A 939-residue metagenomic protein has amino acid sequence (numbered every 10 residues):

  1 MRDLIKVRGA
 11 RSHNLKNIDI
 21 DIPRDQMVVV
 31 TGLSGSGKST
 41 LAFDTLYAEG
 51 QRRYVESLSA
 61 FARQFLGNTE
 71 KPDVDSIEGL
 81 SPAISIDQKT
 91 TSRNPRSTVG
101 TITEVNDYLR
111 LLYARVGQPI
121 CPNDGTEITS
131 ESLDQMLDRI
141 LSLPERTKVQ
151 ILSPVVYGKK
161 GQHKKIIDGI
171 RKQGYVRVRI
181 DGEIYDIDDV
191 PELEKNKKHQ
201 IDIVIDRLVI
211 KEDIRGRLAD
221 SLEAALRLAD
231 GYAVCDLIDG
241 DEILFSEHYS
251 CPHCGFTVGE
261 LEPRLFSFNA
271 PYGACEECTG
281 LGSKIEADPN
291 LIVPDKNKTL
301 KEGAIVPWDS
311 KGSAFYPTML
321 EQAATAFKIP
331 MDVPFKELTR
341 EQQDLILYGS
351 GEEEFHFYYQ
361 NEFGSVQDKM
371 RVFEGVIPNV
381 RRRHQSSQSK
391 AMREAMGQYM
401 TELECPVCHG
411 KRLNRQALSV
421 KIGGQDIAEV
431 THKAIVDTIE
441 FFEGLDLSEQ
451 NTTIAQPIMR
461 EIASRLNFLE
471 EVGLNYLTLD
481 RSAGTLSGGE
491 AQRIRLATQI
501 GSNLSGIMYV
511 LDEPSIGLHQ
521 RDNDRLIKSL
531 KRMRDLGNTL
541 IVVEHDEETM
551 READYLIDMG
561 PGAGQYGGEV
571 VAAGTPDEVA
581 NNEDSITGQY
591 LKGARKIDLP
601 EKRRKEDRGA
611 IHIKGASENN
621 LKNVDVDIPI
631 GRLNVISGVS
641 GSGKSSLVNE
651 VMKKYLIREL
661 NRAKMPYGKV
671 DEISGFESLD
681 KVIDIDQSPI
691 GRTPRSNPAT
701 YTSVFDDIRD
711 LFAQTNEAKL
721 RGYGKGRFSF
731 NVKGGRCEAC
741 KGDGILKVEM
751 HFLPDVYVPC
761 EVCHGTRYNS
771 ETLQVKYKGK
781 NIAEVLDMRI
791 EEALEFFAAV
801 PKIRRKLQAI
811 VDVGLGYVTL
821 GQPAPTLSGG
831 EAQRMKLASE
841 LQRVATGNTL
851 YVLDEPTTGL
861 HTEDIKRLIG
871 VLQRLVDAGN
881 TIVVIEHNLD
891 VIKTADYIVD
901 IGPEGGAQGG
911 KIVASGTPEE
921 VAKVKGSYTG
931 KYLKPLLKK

Functional and structural regions predicted by a protein language model:
M1-K939: Conserved phosphate-binding elements of NTP-dependent enzyme cores
